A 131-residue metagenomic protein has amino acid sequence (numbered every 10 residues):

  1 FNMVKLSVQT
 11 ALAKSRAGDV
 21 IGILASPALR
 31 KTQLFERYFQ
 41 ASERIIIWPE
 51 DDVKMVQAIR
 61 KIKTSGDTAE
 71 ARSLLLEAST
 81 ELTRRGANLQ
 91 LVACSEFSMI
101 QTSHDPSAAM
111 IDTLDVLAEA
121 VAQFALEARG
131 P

Functional and structural regions predicted by a protein language model:
F1-P131: Non-catalytic structural scaffold of enzyme domains
